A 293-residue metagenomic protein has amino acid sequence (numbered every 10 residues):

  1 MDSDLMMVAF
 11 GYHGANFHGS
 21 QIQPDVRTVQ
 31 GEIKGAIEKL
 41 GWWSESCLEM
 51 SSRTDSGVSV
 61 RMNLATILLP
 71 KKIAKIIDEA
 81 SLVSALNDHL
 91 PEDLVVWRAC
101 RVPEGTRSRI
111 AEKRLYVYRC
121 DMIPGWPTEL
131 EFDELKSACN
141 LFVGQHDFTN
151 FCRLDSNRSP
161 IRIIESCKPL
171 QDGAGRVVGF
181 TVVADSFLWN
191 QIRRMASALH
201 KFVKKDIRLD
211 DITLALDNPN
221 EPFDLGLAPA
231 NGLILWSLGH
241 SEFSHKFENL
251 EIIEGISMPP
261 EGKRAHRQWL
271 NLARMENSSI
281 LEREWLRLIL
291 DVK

Functional and structural regions predicted by a protein language model:
M1-K293: Structured-RNA-binding interfaces characteristic of tRNA pseudouridine synthases
